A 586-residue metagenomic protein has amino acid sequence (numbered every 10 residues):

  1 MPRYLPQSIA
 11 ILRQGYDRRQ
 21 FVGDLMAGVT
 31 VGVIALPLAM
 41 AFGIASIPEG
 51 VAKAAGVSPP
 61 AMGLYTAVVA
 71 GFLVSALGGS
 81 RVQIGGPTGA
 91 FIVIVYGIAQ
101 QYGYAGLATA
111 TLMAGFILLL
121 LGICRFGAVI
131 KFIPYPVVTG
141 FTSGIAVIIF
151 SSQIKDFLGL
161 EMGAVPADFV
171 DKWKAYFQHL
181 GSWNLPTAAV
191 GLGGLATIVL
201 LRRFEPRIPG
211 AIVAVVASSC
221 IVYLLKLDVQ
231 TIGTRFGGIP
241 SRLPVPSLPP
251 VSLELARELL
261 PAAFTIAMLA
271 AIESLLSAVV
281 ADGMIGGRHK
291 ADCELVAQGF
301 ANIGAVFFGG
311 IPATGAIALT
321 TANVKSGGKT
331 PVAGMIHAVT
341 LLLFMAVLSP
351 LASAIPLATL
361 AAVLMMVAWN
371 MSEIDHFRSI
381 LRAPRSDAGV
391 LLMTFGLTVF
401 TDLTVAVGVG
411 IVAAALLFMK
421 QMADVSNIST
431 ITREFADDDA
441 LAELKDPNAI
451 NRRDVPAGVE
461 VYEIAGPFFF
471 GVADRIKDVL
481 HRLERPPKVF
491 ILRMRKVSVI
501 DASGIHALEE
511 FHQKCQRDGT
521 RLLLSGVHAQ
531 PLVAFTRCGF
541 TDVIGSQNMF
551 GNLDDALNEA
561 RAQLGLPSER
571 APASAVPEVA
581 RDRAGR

Functional and structural regions predicted by a protein language model:
M1, A560-R586: Intrinsically disordered or compositionally simple regulatory linkers and C-terminal tails in signal-transduction
M1-D439, V472, G519: Transmembrane helical cores of multi-pass ion-transport proteins
I84, L524, M549: Conserved SAM-binding loop
V95, W173-Y176, I476-L480, A556 (+1 more regions): Generic hydrophobic alpha-helical segments
V339, P531-L532, G551: Short secondary-structure capping/turn micro-motifs that flank functional sites
N370-V543, R561-P567, G585-R586: The feature marks cytosolic C-terminal regulatory regions of anion transporters and related permeases
V543-E559: Short acidic-hydrophobic, aromatic-tinged amphipathic segments that line or gate anion-handling sites
